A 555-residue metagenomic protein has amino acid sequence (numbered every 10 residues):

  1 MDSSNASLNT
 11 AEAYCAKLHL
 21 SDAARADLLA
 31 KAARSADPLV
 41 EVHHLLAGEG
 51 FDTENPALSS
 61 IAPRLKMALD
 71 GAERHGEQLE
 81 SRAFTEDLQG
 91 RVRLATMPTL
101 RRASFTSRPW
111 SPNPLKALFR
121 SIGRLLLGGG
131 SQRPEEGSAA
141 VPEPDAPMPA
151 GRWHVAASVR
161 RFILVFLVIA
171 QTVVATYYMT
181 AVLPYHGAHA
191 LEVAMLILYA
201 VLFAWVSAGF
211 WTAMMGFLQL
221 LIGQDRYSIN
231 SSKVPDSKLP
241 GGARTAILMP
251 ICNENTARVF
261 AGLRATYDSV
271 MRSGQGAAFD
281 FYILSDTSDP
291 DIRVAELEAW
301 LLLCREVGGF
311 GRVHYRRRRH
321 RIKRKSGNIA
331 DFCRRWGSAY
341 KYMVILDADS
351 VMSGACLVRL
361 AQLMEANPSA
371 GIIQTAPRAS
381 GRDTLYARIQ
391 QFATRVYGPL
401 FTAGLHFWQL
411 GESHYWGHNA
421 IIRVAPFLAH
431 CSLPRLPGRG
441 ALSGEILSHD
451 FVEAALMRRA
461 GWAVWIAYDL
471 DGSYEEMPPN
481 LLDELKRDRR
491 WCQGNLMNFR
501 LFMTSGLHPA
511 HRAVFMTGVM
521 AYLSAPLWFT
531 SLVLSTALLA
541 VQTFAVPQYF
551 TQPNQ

Functional and structural regions predicted by a protein language model:
M1-H19: A short, charge-rich alpha-helical start-of-domain segment used by transcription regulators
L8, S21-A36: Conserved RNAP core-binding helix
D37-P63: Short, charged early-sequence alpha-helical segments and their helix-coil boundaries
L58, A62-D145, S269: Membrane-anchoring/interfacial helices and their immediately flanking loops in integral membrane proteins
L125-I169, P184-V193, I222, R226-V234 (+2 more regions): Basic/Trp-rich segment in TM-proximal cytosolic loops or flexible interdomain/linker regions
R152-V259: N-proximal low-complexity "stem/linker" segments adjacent to membrane-targeting elements
W211-M214, L218-L507: Internal catalytic domains of large membrane-associated glycosyltransferases
